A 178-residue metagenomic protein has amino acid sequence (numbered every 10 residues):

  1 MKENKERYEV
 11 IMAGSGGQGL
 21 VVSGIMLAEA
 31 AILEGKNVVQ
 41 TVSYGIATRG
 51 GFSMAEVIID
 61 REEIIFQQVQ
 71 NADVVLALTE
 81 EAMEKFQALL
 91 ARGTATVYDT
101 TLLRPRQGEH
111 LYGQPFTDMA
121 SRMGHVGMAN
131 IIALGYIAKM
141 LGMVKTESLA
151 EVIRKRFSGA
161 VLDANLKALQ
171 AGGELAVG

Functional and structural regions predicted by a protein language model:
M1-G178: Active-site cofactor/cluster-binding pocket
